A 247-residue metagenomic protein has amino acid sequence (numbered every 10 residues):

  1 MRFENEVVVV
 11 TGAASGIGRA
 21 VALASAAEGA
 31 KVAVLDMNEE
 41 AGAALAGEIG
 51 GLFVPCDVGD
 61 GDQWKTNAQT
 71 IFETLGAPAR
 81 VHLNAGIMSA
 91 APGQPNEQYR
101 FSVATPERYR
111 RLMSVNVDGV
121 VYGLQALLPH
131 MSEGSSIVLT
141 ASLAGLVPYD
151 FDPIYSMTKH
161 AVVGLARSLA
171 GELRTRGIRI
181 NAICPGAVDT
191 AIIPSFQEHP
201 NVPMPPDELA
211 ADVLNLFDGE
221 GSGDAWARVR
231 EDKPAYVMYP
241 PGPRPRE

Functional and structural regions predicted by a protein language model:
R2-V32: Canonical Rossmann dinucleotide-binding motif of NAD(H)/NADP(H)-dependent dehydrogenases/reductases, specifically
E39-E40, C56-A68, P106: The beta1-alpha1 cofactor-binding region of Rossmann-like NAD(H)/NADP(H)-dependent oxidoreductases
K65, I87-R110, F151-I154: Conserved mid-core segment of classical short-chain dehydrogenase/reductases
S102-V121, V138, V162: Catalytic Tyr-X3-Lys loop
L124, T158: Active-site helix of classical SDR
H130-M131, V147, S168-I178: Active-site-adjacent segment of SDR/Rossmann-fold oxidoreductases
S142: Residue(s) in the substrate-gating loop at a strand-loop-helix junction that position the organic substrate next
A182, E198-Y239: C-terminal helical subdomain
